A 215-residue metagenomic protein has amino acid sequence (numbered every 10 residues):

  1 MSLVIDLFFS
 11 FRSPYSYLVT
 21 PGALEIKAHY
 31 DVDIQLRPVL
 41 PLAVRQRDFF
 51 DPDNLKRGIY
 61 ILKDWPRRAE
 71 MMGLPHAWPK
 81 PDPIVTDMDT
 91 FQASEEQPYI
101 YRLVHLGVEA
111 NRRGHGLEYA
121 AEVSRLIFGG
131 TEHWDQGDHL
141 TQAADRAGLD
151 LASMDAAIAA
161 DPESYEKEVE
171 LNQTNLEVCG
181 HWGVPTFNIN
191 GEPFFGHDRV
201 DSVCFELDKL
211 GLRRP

Functional and structural regions predicted by a protein language model:
L3-I5, R12-V32, E118-P215: C-terminal cap of thioredoxin/glutaredoxin-like
F8, Q46-F50, A157: Short amphipathic alpha-helical segments at helix-loop
Y17-I127: Structural alpha/beta surface segment adjacent to cysteine/selenocysteine redox centers across thiol/disulfide enzymes
